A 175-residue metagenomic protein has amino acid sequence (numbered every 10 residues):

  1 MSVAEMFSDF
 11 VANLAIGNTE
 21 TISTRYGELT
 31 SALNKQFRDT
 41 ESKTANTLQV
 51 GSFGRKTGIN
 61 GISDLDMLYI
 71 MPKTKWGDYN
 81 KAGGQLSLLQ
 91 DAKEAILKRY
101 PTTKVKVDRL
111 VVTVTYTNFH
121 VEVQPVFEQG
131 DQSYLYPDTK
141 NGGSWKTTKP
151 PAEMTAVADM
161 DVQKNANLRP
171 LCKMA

Functional and structural regions predicted by a protein language model:
M1-I62, K73-Q85: N-terminal regions immediately upstream of nucleotidyltransferase
S23, T30, P101, K106-A175: Catalytic cores of NTP-dependent nucleotidyl/adenyl transfer enzymes across multiple folds
R38, L97, P101-T102: Residue-level recognition of short, structured coil/turn motifs that connect secondary structure elements
G61-L65, T117-F119: A short, glycine/Asx- and small/polar-enriched loop/turn that sits immediately N-terminal to a beta-strand
L68-I70: Short hydrophobic/aromatic beta-strand micro-patches that form the beta-sheet surface supporting nucleotide- or nucleic
K81, Q85, L89, K164-L171: Short, charged, low-complexity patches
L86-R99: A gly/proline- and charged-residue-enriched helix-loop-helix capping module
